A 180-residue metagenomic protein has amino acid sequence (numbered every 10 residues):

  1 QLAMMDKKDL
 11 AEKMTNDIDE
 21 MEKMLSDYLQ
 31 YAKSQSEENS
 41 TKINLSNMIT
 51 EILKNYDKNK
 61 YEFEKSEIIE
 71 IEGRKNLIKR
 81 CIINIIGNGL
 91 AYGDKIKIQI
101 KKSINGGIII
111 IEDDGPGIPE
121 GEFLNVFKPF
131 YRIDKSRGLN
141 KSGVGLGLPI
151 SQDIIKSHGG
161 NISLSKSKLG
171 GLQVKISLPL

Functional and structural regions predicted by a protein language model:
S34-E38, E70-G73: Conserved micro-motifs of the catalytic ATP-binding
E62-G73, K101-I104: Conserved catalytic submotifs in the C-terminal HATPase_c
I78-K79: A residue-level detector for a conserved hydrophobic packing site within the catalytic ATP-binding domain
D94, G159-G160: Conserved glycine-rich
D113: Acidic ATP/Mg2+-coordinating residue in the GHKL
I118-Y131: Short conserved segment of the HATPase_c
S142, G147, S151: Short alpha-helical Gxxx[C/S/T] motif in the catalytic ATP-binding
